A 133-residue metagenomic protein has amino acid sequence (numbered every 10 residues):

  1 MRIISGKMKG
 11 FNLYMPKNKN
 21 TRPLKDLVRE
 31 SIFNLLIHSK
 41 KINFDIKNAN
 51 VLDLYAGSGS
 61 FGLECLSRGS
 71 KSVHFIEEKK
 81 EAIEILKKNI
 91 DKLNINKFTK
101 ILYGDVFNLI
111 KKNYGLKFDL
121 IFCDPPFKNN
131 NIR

Functional and structural regions predicted by a protein language model:
M1-R133: Class I S-adenosyl-L-methionine-dependent methyltransferase catalytic core
